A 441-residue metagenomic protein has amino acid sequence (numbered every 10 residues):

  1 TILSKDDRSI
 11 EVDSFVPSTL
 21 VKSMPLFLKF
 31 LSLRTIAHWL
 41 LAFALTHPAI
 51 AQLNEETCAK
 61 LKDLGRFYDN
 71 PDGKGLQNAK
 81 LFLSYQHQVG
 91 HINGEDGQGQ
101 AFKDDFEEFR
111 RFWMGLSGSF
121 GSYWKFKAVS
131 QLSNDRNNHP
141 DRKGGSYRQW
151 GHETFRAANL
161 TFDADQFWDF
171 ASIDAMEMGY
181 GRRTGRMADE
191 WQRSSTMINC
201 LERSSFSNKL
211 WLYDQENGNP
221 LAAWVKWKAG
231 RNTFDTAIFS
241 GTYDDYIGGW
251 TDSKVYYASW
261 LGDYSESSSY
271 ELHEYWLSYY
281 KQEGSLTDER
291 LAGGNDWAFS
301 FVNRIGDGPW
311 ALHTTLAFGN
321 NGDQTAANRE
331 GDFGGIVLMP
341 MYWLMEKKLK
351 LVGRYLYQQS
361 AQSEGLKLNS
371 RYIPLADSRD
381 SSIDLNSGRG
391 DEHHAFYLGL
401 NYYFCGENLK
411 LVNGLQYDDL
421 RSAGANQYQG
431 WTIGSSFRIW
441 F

Functional and structural regions predicted by a protein language model:
T1-C58: Cleavable N-terminal export/targeting peptides
I2, I36-H38, F43-I50, A223 (+5 more regions): Intrinsic disorder/low-complexity segments
K5, F206, S435-F437: In a subset of proteins, long, contiguous C-terminal domains/tails are tracked
P17, T46, I50, N134 (+1 more regions): Hydrophobic alpha-helical membrane context
A42-A44, G179, G335, G414: Small side chains
L53-C58, Q88-D104, K127, K143-G151 (+2 more regions): Outer-membrane beta-barrel pore domains
N54-D69: Short N-terminal segments immediately surrounding and downstream of signal-peptide cleavage
Y68-N93, A101-D244, W250-S269, I336-S363: Outer membrane beta-barrel
